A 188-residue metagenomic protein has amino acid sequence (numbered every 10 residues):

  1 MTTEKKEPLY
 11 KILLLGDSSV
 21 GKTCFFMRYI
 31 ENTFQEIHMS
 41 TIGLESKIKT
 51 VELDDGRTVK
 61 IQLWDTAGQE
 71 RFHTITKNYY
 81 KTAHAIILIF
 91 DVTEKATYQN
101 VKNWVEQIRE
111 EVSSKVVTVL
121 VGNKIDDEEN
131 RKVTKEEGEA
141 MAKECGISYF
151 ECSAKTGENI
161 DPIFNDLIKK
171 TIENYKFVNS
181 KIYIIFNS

Functional and structural regions predicted by a protein language model:
M1-I182: TRAFAC-class small GTPase G-domain
Y183-S188: Polybasic, Ser/Thr-rich amphipathic helices
